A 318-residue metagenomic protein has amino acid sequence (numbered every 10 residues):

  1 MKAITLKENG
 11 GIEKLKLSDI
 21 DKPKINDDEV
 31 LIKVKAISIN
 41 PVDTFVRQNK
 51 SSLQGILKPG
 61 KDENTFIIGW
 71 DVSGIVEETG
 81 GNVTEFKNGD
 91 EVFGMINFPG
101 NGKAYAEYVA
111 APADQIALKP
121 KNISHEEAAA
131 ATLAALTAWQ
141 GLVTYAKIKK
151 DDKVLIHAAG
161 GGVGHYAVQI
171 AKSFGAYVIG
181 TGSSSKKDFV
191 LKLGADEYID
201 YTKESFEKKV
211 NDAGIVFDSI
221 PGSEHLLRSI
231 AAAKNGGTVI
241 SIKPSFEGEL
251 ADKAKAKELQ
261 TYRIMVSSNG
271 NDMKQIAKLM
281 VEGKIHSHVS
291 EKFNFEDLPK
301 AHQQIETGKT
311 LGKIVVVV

Functional and structural regions predicted by a protein language model:
P23-S38, S51-F98: Glycine-rich beta-strand-centered segment in the early N-terminal region that forms part of a ligand/cofactor-binding
K61, T65, W70, E85 (+1 more regions): NAD(P)H dinucleotide-binding glycine-rich loop of Rossmann-like/cofactor-binding domains, especially the beta1-alpha1
G81-E85, V178-F189, S223-L226, F246: Short glycine/proline-centered loop/turn elements that form peptide/ligand docking sites
E91, K153, Y177, G237-T238: Short glycine-centered segments of the SAM/dcSAM-binding site in methyltransferase folds
N101, I220-I285, V317-V318: Glycine-rich phosphate-binding loop and adjacent beta-alpha segment of Rossmann(oid) nucleotide-cofactor-binding
A129-D200: Mid-domain Rossmann-like dinucleotide-binding core that forms the NAD(H)/NADP(H) cofactor-binding site
K208-I215: A short acidic, Gly/Pro-enriched loop at the edge of an enzyme's catalytic core that lines a small-molecule cofactor
G270-V318: C-terminal hydrophobic helical "lid"/dimerization subdomain of Rossmann-like NAD(P)H-dependent oxidoreductases
